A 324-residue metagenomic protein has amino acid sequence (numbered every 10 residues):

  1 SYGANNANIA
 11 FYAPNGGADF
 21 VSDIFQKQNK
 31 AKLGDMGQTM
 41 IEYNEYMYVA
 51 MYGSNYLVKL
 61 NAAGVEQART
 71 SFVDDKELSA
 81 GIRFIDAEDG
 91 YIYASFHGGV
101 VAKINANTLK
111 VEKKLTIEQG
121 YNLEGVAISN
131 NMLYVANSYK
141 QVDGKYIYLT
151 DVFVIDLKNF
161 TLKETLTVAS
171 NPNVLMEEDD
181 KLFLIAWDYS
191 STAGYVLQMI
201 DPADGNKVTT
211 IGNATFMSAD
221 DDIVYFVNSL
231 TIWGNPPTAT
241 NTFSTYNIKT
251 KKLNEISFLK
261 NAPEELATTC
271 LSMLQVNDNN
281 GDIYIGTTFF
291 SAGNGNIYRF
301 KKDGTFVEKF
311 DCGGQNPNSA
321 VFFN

Functional and structural regions predicted by a protein language model:
S1-N5, V49-G53, Y93-G98, V135-Y146 (+4 more regions): Conserved beta-strand positions in repeat-built beta-propeller and related beta-rich domains
S1-V65, T288, G293-G295, F300-T305 (+1 more regions): Acidic/polar, low-complexity intrinsically disordered N-terminal segments immediately downstream of a Sec signal
G3-F11, N55-K59, V100-A102, V142-F153 (+3 more regions): Structural motif
A18-K32, G64-K76, K110-T116, F160-T167 (+3 more regions): A short beta-strand motif characteristic of beta-propeller blades
G34-T39, E77-D89, G120-N130, V168-D179 (+4 more regions): Repeated scaffold domains used in trafficking and secretory/extracellular systems, primarily beta-propellers
R69-S129: Asp-box/WD-like beta-propeller blade repeats and closely related beta-sheet repeat scaffolds
K114-T209: Solenoidal tandem-repeat scaffolds enriched in leucines and small polar residues
T209-G293: Intrinsically disordered, low-complexity segments enriched in Gly and acidic/Ser/Thr residues that form flexible
